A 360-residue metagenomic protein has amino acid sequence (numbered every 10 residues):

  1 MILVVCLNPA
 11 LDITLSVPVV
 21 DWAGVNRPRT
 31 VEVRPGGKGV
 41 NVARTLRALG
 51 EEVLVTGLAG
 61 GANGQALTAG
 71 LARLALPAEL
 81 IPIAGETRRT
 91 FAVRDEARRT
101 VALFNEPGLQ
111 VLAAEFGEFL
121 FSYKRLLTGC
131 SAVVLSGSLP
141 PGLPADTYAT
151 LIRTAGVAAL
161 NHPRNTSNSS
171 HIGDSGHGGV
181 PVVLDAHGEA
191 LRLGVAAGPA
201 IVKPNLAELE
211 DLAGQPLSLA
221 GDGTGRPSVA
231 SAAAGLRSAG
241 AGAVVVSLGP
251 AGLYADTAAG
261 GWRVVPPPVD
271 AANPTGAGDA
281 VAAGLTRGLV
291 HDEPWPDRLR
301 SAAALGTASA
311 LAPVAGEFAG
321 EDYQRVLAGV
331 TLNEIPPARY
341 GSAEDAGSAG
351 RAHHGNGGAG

Functional and structural regions predicted by a protein language model:
M1-T56, Q65-A66, V265, A271 (+1 more regions): Glycine-rich phosphate/adenosyl-contacting loop at the front of the ribokinase-like
I2, E51-V53, A78, V182 (+2 more regions): Hydrophobic anchor at the start of a short beta-strand that flanks the dinucleotide cofactor-binding loop
L46, N205, G278: Short, conserved phosphate/pyrophosphate- and ester-handling motifs at nucleotide-, phospho-/glycolipid
A48-A132, R325-G360: Conserved N-terminal subdomain of the carbohydrate kinase-like
L103-N105, C130-S138, D185, K203-L206: Short beta-strands and strand-loop turn motifs
L109-L112, L139-L143, A190-R192, E210-D211 (+2 more regions): Short, small-residue-enriched loops and turns at beta-alpha junctions that line or gate enzyme active sites
T150-A259: Conserved phosphate/ATP/ADP-binding segment of small-molecule kinases
V157, L219-G360: Conserved phosphate-binding/catalytic region of the ribokinase-like
